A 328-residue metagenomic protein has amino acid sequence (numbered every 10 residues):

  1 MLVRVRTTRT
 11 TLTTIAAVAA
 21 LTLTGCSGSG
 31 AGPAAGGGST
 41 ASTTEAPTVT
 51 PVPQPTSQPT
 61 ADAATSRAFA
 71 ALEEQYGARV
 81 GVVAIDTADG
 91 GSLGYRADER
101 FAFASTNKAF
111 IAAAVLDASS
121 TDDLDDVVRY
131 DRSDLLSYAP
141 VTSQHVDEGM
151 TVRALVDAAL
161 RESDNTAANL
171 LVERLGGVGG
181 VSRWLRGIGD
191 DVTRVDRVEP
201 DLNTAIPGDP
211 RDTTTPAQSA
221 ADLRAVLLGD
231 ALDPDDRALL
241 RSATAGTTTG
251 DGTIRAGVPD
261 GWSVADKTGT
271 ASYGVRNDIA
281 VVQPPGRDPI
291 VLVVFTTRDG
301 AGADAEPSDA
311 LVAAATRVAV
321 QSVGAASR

Functional and structural regions predicted by a protein language model:
L2-V5, R9-T11, C26-V52, Q58-F69 (+3 more regions): Structured C-terminal helix/loop/strand segments within mature extracytoplasmic catalytic/sensor domains
V18-L23: Bacterial Sec-type N-terminal signal peptides, specifically the leucine/valine-rich hydrophobic h-region
A64-A97, D126, V282, L292: A short, well-structured edge-of-sheet supersecondary motif
T87, D125-T142, L175-G176, L202: Acidic helix-start/capping segments at beta-turn-to-alpha-helix junctions
G90, F101-S133, A159, L292: Active-site SXXK
L135-L171, V178: Conserved catalytic neighborhood of penicillin-recognizing serine enzymes
V172-L223, L227-L228: Mid-domain, small-residue-enriched loop/turn segments at the edges of structured enzyme/sensor domains
A221-T270: Conserved active-site loop region of the serine DD-peptidase/beta-lactamase
